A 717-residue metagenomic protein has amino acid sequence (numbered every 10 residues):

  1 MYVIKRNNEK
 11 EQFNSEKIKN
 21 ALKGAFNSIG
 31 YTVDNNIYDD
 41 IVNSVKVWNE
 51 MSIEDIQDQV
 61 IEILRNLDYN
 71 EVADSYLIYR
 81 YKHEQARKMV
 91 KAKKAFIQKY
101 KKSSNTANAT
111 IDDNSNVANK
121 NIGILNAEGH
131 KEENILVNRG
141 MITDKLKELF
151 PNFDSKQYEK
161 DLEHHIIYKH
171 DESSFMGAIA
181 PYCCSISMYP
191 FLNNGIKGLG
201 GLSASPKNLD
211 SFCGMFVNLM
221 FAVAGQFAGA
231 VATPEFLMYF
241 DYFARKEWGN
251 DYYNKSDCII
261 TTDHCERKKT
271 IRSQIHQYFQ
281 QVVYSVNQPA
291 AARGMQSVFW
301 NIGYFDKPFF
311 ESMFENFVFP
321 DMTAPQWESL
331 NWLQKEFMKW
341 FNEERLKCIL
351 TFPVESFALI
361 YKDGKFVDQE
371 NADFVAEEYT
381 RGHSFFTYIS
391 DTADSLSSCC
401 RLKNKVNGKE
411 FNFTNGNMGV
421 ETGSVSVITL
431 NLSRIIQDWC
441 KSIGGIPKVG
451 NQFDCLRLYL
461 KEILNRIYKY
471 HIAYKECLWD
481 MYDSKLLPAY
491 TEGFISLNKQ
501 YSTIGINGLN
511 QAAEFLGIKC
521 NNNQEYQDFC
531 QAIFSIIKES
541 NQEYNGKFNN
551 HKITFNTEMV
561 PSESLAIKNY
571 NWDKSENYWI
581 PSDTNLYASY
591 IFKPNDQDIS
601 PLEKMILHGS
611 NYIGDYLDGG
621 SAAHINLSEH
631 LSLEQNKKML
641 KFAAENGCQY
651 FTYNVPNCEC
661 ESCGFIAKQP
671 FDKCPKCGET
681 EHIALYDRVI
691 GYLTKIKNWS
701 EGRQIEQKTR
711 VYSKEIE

Functional and structural regions predicted by a protein language model:
M1-S104, S496, E706-Y712: Charged, amphipathic alpha-helical regulatory modules used for macromolecular assembly or allosteric control
N43-V47, Q511-I518, S621-L627: Short, hydrophobic beta-strand segments
I97-N498, K519, N523-Q527, Q531-T680 (+1 more regions): Conserved catalytic cores of very large enzyme subunits
M238, S502-F515, R688: Contiguous, well-ordered alpha-helical segments that form the cores/surfaces of helical PPI scaffolds
S273-H276, F515, Q707-V711: Metallocofactor- and cofactor-centric catalytic cores in central/energy metabolism, strongly enriched
L497-N498, S502-G505, Q704: Core of folded catalytic or high-affinity ligand/protein-binding domains in predominantly eukaryotic proteins
F671-P675, E679-E717: Long insertion/accessory domains within large nucleic-acid-processing enzymes
